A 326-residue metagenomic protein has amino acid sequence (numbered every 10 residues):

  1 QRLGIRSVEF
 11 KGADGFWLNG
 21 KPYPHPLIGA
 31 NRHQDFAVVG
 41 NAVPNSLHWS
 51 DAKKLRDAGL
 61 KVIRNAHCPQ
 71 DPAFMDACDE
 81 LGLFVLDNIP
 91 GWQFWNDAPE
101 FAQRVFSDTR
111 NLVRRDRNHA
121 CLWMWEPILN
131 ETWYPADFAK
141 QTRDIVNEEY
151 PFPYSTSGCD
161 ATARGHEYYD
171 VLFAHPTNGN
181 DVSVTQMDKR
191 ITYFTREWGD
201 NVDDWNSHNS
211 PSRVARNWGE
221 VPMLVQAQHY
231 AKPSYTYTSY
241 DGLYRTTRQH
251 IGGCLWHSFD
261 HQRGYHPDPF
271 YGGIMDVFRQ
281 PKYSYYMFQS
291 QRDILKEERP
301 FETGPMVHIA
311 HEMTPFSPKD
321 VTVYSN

Functional and structural regions predicted by a protein language model:
Q1-D57, D76: N-terminal carbohydrate-binding accessory modules
E9, H33-F36, N178, D200-N201 (+2 more regions): Active-site/binding-pocket entry motifs
W49-K54, V62-M287, F301-E312, F316-K319: Substrate-binding/catalytic cleft of secreted carbohydrate-active enzymes, primarily glycoside hydrolases
S290: Extended basic (Lys/Arg/His-rich) segments that typically form rRNA-contacting surfaces in ribosomal proteins
D293-R299: Surface-exposed loop/turn and intrinsically disordered segments
Y324-N326: Short proline/glycine-enriched turn/loop motifs at strand-loop junctions of beta-rich domains
